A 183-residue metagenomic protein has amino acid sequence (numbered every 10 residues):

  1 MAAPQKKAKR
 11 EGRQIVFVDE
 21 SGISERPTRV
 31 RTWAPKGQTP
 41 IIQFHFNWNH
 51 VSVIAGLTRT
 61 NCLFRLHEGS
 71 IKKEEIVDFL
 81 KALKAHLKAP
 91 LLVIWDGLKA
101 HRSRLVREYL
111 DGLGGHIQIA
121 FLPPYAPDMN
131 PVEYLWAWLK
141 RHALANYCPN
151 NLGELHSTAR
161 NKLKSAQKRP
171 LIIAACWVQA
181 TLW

Functional and structural regions predicted by a protein language model:
M1-W183: Short functional hotspots at interaction and active-site rims
